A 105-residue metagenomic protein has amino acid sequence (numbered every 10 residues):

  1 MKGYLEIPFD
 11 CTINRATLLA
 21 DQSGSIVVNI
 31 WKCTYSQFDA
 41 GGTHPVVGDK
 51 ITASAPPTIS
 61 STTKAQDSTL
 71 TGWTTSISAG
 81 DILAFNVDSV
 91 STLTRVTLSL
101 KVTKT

Functional and structural regions predicted by a protein language model:
M1-C33, D39-A40, S91-T105: Beta-sheet-rich sandwich/jelly-roll-like modules and their strand-loop junctions
S23-A79: Terminal beta-strand-rich extracellular "head" domains that mediate receptor/glycan or other ligand binding
